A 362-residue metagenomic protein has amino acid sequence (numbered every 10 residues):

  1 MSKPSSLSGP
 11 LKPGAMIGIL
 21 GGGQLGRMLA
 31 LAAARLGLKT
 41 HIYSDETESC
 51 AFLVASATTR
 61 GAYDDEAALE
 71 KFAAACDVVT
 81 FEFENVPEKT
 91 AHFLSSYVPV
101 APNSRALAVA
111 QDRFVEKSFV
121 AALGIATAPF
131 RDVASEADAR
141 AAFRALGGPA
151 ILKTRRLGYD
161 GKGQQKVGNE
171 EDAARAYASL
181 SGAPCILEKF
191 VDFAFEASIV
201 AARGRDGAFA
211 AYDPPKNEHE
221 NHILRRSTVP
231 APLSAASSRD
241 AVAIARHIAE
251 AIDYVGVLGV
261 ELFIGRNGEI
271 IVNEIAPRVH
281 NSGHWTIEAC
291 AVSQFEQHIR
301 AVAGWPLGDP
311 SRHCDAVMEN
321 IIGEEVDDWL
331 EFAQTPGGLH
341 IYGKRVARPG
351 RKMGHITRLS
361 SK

Functional and structural regions predicted by a protein language model:
M1-S118, A137: ATP-binding N-terminal substructure of ATP-dependent carboxylate-amine bond-forming enzymes
A33, V79, I199, H298 (+1 more regions): Residue-level signal for inorganic ion chemistry
G37, C76-D77, G147, S181 (+1 more regions): Residue-level detector of structured alpha->beta connecting loops
V109-S198, A202-I248, S360-S361: Active-site nucleotide/adenylate-binding loops and adjacent lid/helix of ATP-dependent enzymes
S179-L233, S238-V272, A276-H284, I299-D309 (+2 more regions): Phosphate-binding core of ATP-grasp and ATP-grasp-like enzymes
E288-Q297, A301-V302: C-terminal structural cap/anchor segments
S311-I322: Short glycine-/aliphatic-rich beta-strand segments at the starts of folded cytosolic domains
A347-S360: An anion-binding loop in the catalytic cleft
